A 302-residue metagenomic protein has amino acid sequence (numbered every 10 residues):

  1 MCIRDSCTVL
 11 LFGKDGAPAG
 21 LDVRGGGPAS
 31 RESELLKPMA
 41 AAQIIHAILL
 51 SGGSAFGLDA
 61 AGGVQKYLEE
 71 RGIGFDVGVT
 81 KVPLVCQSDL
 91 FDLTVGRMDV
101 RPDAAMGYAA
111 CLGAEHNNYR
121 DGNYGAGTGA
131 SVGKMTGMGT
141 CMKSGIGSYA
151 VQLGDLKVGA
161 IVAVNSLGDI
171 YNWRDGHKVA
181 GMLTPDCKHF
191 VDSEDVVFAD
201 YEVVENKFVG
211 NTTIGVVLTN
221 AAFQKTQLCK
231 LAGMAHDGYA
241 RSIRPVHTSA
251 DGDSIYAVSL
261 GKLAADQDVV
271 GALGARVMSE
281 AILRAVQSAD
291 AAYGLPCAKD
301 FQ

Functional and structural regions predicted by a protein language model:
R4-A55, D59, E70-Q302: A structural signal for small-residue-enriched, beta-sheet-centric alpha/beta enzyme cores and oligomeric scaffold folds
Q65-K66: Acidic/His-rich segments in extracytoplasmic proteins that coordinate ligands and/or metal ions
